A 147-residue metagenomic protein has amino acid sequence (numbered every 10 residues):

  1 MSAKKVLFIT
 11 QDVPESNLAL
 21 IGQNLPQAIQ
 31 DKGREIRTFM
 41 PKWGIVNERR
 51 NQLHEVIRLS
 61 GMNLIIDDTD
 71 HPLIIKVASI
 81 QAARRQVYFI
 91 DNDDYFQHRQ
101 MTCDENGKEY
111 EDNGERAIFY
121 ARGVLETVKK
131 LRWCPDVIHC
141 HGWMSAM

Functional and structural regions predicted by a protein language model:
S2-E15, M40-K42: Nucleotide-activated donor-dependent transferases that construct or modify glycoconjugates
K5, D136-V137: Structural motif
Q11-I21, N47-R49: A short, glycine/small-residue-rich beta-strand->loop->alpha-helix junction that serves as a flexible
N24-R34: A short, Lys/Arg-enriched amphipathic alpha-helix followed by its capping loop at the start of a domain
R34-I36, V87, P135: Hydrophobic anchor at the start of a short beta-strand that flanks the dinucleotide cofactor-binding loop
T38, K42-K130: A conserved catalytic-core segment of Leloir-type glycosyltransferases
H141-M144: Short His-centered aromatic/hydrophobic patch
